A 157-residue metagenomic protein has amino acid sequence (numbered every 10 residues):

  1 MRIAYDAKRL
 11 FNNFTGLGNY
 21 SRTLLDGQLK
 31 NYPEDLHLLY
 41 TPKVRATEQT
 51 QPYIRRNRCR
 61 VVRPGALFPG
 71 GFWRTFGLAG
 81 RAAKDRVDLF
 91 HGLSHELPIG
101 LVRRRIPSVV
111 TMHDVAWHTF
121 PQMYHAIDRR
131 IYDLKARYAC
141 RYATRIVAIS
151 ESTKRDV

Functional and structural regions predicted by a protein language model:
M1-V157: Carbohydrate transferase catalytic cores enriched for Leloir-type hexosyltransferases
